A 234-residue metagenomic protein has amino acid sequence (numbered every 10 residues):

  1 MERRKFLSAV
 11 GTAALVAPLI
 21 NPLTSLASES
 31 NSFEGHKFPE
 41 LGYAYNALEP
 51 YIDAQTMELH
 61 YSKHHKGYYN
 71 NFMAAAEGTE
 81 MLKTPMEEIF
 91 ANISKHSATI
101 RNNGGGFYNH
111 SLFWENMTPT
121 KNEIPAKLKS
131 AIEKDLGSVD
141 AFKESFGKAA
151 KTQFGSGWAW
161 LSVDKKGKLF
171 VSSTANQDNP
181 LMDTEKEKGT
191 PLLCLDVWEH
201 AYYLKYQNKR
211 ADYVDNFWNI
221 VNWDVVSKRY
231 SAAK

Functional and structural regions predicted by a protein language model:
M1-A14: N-terminal secretory signal peptides and thylakoid transit peptides that target proteins across membranes
L15-L19: Hydrophobic core
N21-Y51: C-terminal segment of N-terminal export signals and the immediately downstream linker at the start of the mature
N31, K63, M73-K83, F90-S172: All-alpha RGS (Regulator of G-protein Signaling) helical domain and cognate RGS-like helical scaffolds
F38, H65, F107, L161 (+2 more regions): Divalent metal-coordination and catalytic microenvironments
P50-K66, M86-Y108, K186-D196: Alpha-helical scaffold segments that form or flank carboxylate-/histidine-based iron centers
A150-K151, S156-Q207, D215-N216, I220: An amphipathic alpha-helical core segment
K209-K234: N-terminal targeting pre-sequences for secretion and organelle import
